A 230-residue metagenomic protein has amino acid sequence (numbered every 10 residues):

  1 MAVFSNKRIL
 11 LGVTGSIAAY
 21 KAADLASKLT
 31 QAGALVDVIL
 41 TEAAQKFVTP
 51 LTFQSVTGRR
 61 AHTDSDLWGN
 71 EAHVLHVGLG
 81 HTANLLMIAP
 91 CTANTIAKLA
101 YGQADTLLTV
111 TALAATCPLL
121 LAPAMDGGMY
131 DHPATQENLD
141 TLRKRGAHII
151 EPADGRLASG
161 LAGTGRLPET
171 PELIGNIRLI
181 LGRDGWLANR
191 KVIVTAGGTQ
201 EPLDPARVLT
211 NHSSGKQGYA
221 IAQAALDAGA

Functional and structural regions predicted by a protein language model:
M1-L121, D126-G215, Y219-A230: A cross-family phosphate/adenosyl-ligand binding-site feature
